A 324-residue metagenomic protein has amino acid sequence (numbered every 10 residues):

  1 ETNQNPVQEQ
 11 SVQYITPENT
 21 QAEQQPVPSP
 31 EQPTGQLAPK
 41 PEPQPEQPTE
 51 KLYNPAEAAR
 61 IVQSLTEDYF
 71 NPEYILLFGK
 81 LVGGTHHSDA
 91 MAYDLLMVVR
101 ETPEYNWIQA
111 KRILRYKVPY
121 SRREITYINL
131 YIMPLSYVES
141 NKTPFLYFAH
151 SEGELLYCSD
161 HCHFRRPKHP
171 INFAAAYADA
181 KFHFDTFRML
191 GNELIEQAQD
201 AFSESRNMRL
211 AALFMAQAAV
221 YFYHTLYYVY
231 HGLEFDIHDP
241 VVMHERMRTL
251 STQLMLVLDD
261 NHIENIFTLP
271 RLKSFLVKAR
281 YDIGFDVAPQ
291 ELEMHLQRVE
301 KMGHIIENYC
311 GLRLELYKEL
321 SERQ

Functional and structural regions predicted by a protein language model:
Q4-Q47, K51: Intrinsically disordered, low-complexity repeat/linker tracts enriched for polar/charged residues
E9, P39-N71, V82-S88, E104-F214 (+1 more regions): Catalytic core of pol beta-like nucleotidyltransferases
E73-L77: Short, hydrophobic-rich beta-strand element in sensory/regulatory alpha-beta domains
M91-Y93: Change "...and in nucleic-acid phosphodiester-cleaving endonucleases..." to "...and in nucleic-acid processing enzymes
M97-E101: Short beta-strand-to-loop capping motifs
